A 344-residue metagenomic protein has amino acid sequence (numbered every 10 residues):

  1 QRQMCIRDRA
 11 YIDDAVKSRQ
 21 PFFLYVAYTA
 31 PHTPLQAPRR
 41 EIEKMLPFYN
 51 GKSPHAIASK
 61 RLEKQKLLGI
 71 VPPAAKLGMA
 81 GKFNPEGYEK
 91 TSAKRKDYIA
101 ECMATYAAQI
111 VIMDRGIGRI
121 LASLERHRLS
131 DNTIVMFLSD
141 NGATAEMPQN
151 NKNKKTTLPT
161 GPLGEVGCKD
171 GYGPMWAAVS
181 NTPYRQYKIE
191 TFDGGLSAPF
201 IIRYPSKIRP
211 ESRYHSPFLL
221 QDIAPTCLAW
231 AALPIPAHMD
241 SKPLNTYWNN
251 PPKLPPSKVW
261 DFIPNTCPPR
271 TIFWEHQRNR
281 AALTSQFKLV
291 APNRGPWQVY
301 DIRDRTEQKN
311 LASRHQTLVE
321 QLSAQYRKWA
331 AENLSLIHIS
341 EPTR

Functional and structural regions predicted by a protein language model:
Q1-I6, H338-T343: Short, small-residue-biased leader/transition segments that mark boundaries at the very start of proteins
Q3, R7-K17, I112, G116: A conserved hydrophobic secondary-structure block that centers on an alpha-helix together with its immediately flanking
D8, F23-V26, F200-I202, C227 (+2 more regions): A short aromatic-rich beta-strand->coil structural motif
A10-R61, I70-V71, G78-T105, T144-N151: Active-site His/acidic residue clusters
S18-L24, L129-V135, S285-F287: Loop/turn elements at helix/coil->beta-strand transitions in domains of secreted/extracellular proteins
Q36-A37, A122-R203: Histidine-centered active-site microenvironments of extracellular/periplasmic hydrolases and transferases
T105-I120: Outer-membrane beta-barrel transmembrane strands
V166-L196, K207-R303, E332-N333: C-terminal cap/loop subdomain of S1 sulfatases and analogous C-terminal strand-loop tails that border
